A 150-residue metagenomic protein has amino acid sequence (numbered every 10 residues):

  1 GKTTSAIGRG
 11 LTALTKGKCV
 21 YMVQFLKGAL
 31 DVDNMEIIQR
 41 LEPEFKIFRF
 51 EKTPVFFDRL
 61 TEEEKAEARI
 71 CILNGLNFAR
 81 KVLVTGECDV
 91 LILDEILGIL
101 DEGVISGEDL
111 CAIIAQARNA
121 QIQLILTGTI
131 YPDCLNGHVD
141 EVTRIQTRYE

Functional and structural regions predicted by a protein language model:
G1-K81: Conserved P-loop
T12-A13, I37, I113-Q116, C134-L135: Hydrophobic/aromatic ligand-binding patch that stacks against planar heteroaromatic rings of cofactors or nucleotides
C19, E87-V90, A117-T127: Loop/turn-to-beta-strand initiation segments
K27, L97, Y131: Short, glycine/serine-rich, charged loops/turns that create anion-binding and catalytic segments at active sites
I47-R49, L126, T143-R144: Structural signal for conserved beta-strand scaffold positions within catalytic alpha/beta enzyme cores
F57-D58, D101, D133-G137: Switch/connector loops and helix/strand junctions flanking conserved nucleotide-binding motifs in nucleotide-processing
R59-Q116: Phosphate-binding/switch loop-helix module in NTP-utilizing enzymes
T129-E150: Phosphate-binding/switch region of NTP-binding enzymes
